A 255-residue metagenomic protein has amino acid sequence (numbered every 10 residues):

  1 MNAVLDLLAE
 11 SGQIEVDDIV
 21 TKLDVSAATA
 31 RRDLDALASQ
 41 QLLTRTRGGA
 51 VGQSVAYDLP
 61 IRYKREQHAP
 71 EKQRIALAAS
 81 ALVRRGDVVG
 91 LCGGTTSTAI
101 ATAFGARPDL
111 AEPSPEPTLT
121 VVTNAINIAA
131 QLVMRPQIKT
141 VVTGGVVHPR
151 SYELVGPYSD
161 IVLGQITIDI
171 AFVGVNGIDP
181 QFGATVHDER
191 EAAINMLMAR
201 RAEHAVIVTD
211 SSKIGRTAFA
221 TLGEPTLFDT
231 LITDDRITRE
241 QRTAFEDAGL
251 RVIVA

Functional and structural regions predicted by a protein language model:
M1-D17, T21-T95, A101-V121, M134-Q137: HTH-adjacent hinge/linker in prokaryotic transcriptional regulators
A3-I19, D24-A28, S39, E71 (+2 more regions): Conserved phosphate- and dinucleotide-binding cores of soluble alpha/beta proteins, encompassing both enzyme active
I100-A101, T217: Short, Lys/Arg- and Gly-enriched loop/turn segments at beta-strand edges
